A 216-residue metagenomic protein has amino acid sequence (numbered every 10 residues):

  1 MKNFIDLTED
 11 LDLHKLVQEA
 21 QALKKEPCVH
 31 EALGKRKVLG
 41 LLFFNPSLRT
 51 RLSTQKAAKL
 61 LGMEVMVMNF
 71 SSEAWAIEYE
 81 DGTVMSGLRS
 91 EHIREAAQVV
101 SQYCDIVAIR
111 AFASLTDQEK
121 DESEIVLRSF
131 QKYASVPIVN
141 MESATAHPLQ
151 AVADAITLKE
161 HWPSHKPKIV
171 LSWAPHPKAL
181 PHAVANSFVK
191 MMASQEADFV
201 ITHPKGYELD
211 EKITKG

Functional and structural regions predicted by a protein language model:
M1-L52, K56: Positively charged, low-complexity intrinsically disordered leader regions
L11, S72, T145, H176 (+1 more regions): Residue-level detector of flexible, active-site-proximal loop/helix-junction positions within diverse enzyme catalytic
D12-K15, S129, K212: Exposed alpha-helical structural elements
E19-A20, N45, R110-F112, M141-S143 (+2 more regions): Fold-independent oxyanion-binding glycine-rich loops and adjacent beta-strand/coil segments at enzyme active sites
Q21-K25, A155-K159, V189: Generic structural signal for well-ordered alpha-helical scaffold segments
G34-G40, L48-K159: Phosphate/diphosphate ligand-binding glycine-rich loop within oxidoreductases
F44-M66, K159-G216: Glycine-rich phosphate/diphosphate-binding loop of Rossmann-like nucleotide-binding domains
